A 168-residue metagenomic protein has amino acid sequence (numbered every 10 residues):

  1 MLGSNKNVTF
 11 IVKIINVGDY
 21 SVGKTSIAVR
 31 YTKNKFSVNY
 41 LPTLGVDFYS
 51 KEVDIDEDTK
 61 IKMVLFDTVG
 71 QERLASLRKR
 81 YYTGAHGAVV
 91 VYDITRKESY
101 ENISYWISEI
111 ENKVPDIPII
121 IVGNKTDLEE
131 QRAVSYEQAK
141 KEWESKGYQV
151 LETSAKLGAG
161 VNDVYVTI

Functional and structural regions predicted by a protein language model:
M1-I168: TRAFAC-class small GTPase G-domain
